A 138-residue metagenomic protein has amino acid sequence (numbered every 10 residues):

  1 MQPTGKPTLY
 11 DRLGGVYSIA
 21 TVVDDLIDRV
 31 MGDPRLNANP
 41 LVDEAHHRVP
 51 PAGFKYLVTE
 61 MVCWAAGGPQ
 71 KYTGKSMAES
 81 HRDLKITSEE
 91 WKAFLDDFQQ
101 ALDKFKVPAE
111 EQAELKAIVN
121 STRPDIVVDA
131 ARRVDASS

Functional and structural regions predicted by a protein language model:
M1-S138: Core of compact, soluble alpha-helical bundle domains
